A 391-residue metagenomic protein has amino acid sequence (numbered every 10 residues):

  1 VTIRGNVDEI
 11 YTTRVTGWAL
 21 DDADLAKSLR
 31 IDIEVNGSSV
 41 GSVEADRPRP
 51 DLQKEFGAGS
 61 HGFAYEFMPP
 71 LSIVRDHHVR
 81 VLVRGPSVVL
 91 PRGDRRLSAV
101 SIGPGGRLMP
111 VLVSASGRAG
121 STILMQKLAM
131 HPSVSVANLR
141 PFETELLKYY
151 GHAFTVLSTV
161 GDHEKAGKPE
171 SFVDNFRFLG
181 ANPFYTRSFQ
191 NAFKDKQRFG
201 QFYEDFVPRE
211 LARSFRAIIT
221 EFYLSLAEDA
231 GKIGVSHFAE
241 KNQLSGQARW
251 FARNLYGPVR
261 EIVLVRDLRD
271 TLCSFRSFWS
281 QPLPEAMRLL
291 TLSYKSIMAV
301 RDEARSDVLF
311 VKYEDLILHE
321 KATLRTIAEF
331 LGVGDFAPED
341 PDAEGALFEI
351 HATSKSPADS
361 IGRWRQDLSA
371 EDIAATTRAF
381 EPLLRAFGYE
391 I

Functional and structural regions predicted by a protein language model:
V1-P104: Basic, ligand-binding patches in group-transfer machinery, especially extracytoplasmic/periplasmic segments
V79-G85, S101-L112, V207, R276 (+2 more regions): PAPS-dependent sulfotransferases, especially Golgi type II membrane carbohydrate sulfotransferases
A115: The Walker A (P-loop) glycine that initiates the GxxxxGKT/S ATP-binding motif of P-loop NTPases
R118-A119: ATP-binding Walker
T122-V134: A conserved segment at the C-terminal end of the G1
R140-F238: PAPS-dependent sulfation machinery
L157-K165, P282-L289, A358-R365: A polyampholytic, Gly/Pro-enriched intrinsically disordered region
G200-P338, E349-T353, A358: PAPS-dependent sulfotransferase catalytic domain
